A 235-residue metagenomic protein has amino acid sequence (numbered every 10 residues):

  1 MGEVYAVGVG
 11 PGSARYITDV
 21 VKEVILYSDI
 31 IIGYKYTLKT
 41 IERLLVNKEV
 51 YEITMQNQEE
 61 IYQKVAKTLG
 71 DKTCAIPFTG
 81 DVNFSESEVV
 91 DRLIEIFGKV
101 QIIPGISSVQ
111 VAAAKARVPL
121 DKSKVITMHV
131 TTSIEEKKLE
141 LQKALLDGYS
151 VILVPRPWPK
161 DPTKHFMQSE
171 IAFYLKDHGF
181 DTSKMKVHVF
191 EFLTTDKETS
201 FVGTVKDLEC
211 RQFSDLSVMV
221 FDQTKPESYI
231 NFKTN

Functional and structural regions predicted by a protein language model:
M1-I103, Q110-V111, D207-E209, S217-V218: Class I S-adenosyl-L-methionine
G2-A6, C74, L145-N235: A contiguous loop/helix-start segment that scaffolds small-molecule binding in enzyme catalytic cores
S13, G80, F84-Y149, T199-V202 (+2 more regions): Class I SAM-dependent methyltransferase SAM-binding "motif I" and its flanking Rossmann-like core
Y16-I17, S85, S133-I134, P162-T163 (+1 more regions): Secondary-structure boundary/capping motif
S28-I31, T68, K72, I96 (+3 more regions): Change "in soluble alpha/beta enzymes" to "in soluble alpha/beta proteins
G33-Y36, T54-Q56, T79-D81, H129 (+3 more regions): Structural motif
T40, S108, M128, P159 (+1 more regions): Positions that flank functional sites
K64-T68, I134-K143, F173-L175, D207-L208: A short, acidic, amphipathic alpha-helical segment used as a generic capping/interface helix at domain edges
